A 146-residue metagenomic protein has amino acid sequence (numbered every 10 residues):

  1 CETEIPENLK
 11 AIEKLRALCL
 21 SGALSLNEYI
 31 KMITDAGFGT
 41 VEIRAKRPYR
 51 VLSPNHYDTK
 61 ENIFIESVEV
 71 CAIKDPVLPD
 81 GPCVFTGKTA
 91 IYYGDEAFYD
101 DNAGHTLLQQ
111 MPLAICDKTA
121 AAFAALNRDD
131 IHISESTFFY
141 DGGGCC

Functional and structural regions predicted by a protein language model:
C1-L20: Short, glycine-/aromatic-enriched active-site segment of Class I SAM-dependent methyltransferases
T3-I5, I30-I33: C-terminal substrate-binding/active-site "lid" region of AdoMet-derived donor-dependent transferases
L9, E28, E96: Solvent-exposed, flexible loop/coil residues
E13-A17, Y29, F38: Broad hydrophobic/π-residue packing in well-ordered secondary structure
L15-A23, D58, N62: Short, surface-exposed loop/turn motifs that are enriched in glycine and acidic residues and include a nearby proline
L20-S25, M32-T34: Polytopic alpha-helical membrane proteins, predominantly small-molecule transporters/carriers
T34-C146: C-terminal lobe and adjacent flexible extensions of AdoMet/dcAdoMet transferase-like proteins
